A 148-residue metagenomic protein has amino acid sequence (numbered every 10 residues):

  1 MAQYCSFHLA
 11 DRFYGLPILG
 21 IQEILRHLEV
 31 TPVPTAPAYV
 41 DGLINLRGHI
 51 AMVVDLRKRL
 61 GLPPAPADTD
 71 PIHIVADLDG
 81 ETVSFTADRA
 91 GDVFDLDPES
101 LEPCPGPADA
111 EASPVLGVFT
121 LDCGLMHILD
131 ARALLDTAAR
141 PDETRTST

Functional and structural regions predicted by a protein language model:
M1-T148: An acidic, low-aromatic, low-complexity terminal/linker signal
